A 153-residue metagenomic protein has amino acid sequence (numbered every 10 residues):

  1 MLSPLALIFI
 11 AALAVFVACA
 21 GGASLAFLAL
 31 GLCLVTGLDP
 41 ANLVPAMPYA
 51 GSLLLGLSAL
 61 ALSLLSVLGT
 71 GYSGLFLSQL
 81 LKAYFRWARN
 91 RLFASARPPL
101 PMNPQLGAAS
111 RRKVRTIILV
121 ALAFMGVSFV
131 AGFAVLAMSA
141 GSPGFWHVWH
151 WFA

Functional and structural regions predicted by a protein language model:
M1-F85, R115-P143: Hydrophobic alpha-helical transmembrane segments of integral membrane proteins
L5, L100-V114: Cytosolic juxtamembrane amphipathic/interface segments immediately preceding and feeding into a transmembrane helix
Q79-L106: Juxtamembrane inter-helical linkers in multi-pass membrane proteins
F145-A153: Membrane-proximal, acidic/low-complexity disordered segments on the non-cytosolic side of organellar membranes
